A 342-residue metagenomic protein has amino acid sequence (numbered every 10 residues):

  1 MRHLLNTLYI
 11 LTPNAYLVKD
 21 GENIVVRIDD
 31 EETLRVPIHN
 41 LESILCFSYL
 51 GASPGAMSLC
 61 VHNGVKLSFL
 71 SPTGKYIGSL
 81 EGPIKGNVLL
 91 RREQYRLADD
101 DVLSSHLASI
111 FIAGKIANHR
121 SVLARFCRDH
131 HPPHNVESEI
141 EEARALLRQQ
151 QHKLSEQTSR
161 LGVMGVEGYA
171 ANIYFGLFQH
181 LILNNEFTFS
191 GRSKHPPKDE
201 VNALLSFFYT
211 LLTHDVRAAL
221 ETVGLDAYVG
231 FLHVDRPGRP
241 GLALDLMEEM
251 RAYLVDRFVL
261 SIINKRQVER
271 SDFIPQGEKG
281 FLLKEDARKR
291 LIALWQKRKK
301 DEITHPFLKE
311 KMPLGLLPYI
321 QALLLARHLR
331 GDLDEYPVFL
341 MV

Functional and structural regions predicted by a protein language model:
M1-K19, R27-D29, R35, N87-Y228 (+1 more regions): Active-site helix-to-loop segments that bind/position phosphate- or nucleotide-bearing substrates and donors across
M1-P72: Terminal-proximal segments
N40, S48-S121: A surface-exposed, charged beta-strand/loop segment in the N-terminal or early-internal portion of soluble proteins
